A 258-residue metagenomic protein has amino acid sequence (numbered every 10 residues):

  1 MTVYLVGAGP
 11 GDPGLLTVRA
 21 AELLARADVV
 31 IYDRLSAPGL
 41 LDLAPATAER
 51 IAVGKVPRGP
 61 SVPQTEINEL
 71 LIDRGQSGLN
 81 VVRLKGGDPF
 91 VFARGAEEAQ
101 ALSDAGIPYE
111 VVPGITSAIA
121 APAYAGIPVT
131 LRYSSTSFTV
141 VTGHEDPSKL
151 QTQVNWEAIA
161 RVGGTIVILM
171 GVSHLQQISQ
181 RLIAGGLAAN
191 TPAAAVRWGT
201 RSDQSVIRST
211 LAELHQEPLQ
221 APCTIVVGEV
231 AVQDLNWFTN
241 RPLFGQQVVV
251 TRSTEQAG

Functional and structural regions predicted by a protein language model:
M1, D12, G86-V162, S205-R208: Class I SAM-dependent methyltransferase SAM-binding "motif I" and its flanking Rossmann-like core
M1-P13, V18-I115, A120: Class I S-adenosyl-L-methionine
T2-L5, E66, Q76-V81, S137 (+1 more regions): A contiguous loop/helix-start segment that scaffolds small-molecule binding in enzyme catalytic cores
A27, L102-P108, R132, E213-A221: Structural recognition of alpha->loop->beta junctions
R34-P38, V230, T254-A257: Short, polar loop motifs at secondary-structure junctions
T47-R50, E69, Q100, G126-R132 (+2 more regions): Short, hinge-like loop/turn segments at secondary-structure boundaries
A48-K55, G106-E110, V129-T139, L187-A195: Short hydrophobic/aromatic-enriched beta-strand-loop microsegments
